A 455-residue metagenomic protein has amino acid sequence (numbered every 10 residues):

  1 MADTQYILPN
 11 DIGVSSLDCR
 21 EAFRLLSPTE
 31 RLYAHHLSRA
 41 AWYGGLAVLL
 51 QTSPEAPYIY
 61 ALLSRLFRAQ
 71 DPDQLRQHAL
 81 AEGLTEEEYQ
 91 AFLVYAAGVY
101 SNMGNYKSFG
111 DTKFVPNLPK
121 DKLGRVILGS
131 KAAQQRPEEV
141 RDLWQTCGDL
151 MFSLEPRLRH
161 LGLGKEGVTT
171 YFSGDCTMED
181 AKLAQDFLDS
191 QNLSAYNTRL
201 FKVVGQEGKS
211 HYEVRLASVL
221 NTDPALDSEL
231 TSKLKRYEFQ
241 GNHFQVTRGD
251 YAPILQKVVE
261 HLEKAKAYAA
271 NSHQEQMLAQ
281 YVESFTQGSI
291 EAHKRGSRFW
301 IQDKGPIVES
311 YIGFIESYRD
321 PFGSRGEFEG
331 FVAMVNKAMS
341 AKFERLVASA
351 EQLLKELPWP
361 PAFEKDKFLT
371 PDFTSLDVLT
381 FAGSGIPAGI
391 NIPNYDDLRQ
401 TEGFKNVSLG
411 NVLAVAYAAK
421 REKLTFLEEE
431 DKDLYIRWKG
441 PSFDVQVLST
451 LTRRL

Functional and structural regions predicted by a protein language model:
A2-R68, Q74: N-terminal-proximal low-complexity accessory segments that begin disordered and transition into the first
V14-L17, R236-H243: Short, charged, low-complexity loops and linkers
S27, N271, Q446-L455: Active-site recognition of the HExxH zinc-binding catalytic motif
A41, Q70, A265-A269: Secondary-structure edge/capping motif, primarily at the C-terminal ends of alpha-helices and the immediately following
Y60-A69, K304-I312: Long, compositionally biased
R68-T85: Post-signal peptide N-terminal segment of secreted/secretory-pathway proteins
A96, Y100-N221, G241-V447: Contiguous, non-catalytic segments that form substrate-binding/exosite surfaces or channel walls
